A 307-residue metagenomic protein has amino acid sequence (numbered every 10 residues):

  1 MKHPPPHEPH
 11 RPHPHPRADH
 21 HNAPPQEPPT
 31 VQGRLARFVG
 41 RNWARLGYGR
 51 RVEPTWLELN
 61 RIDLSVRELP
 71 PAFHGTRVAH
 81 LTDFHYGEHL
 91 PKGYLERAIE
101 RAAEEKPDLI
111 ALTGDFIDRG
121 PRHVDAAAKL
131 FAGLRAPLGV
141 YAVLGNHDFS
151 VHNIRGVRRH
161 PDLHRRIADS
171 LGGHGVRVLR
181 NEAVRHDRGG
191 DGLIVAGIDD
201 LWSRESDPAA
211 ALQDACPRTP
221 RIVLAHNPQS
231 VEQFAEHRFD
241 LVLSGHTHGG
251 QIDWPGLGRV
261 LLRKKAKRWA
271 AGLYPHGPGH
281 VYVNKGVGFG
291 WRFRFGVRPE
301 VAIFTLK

Functional and structural regions predicted by a protein language model:
M1-E8, R97-D108, L112, T219-R221 (+4 more regions): Soluble, non-transmembrane catalytic domains of enzymes that act on hydrophobic metabolites at membranes
M1-E88, K92: Acidic, histidine-bearing metal-coordination/catalytic regions of metal-dependent phosphoesterases
L57, V66-A79, V176-R177, A183-V195 (+2 more regions): Beta-strand-turn-beta hairpins that frame and shape the catalytic cleft of phosphate-ester-processing enzymes
A72-R177: Membrane-embedded segments
A79-T82, L109-D115, G139-N146, L179-N181 (+4 more regions): Active-site neighborhood of phospho(di)ester-bond hydrolases with catalytic His/Asp-centered motifs
F116-R119, N146-S150, V184-H186, D200-S203 (+3 more regions): Solvent-exposed loop/turn segments at secondary-structure junctions within structured extracellular/periplasmic domains
A132, P228-I303: Conserved beta-sheet core of the metallophosphoesterase superfamily
H152-V176, R180-A183, R188-A225, V231-E232 (+2 more regions): Binuclear metal-dependent hydrolase catalytic cores centered on His/Asp/Glu-rich metal-binding motifs
